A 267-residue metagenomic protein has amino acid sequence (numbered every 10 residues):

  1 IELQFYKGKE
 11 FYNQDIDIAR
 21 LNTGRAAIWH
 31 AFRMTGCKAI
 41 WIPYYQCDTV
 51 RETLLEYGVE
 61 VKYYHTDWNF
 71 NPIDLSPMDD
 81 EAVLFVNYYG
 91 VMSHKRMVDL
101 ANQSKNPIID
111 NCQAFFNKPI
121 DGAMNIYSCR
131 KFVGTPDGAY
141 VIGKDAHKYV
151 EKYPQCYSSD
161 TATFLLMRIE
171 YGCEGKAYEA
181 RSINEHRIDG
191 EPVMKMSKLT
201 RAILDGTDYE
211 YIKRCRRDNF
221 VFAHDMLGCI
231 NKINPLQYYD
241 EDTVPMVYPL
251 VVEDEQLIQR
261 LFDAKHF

Functional and structural regions predicted by a protein language model:
F5-I18, A26-N102, N106, N111-F115: PLP-dependent aminotransferase-like
D15-I16, Q46, H65-T66, L84 (+1 more regions): PLP-dependent aminotransferase class I/II
R20, Y63-H65, I126-S128, Q237: Structural signal for conserved beta-strand scaffold positions within catalytic alpha/beta enzyme cores
V50-R51, M92-H94, F115-K118, V133-D137 (+3 more regions): Short catalytic/ligand-binding loop motif for oxyanion handling, primarily in non-cytosolic enzymes, centered on
K105, A123, K232-I233: Short, conserved active-site loop motifs that form the nucleotide-linked donor/cofactor pocket
I108-G143: Conserved active-site segment immediately N-terminal to the catalytic lysine that forms the internal aldimine
